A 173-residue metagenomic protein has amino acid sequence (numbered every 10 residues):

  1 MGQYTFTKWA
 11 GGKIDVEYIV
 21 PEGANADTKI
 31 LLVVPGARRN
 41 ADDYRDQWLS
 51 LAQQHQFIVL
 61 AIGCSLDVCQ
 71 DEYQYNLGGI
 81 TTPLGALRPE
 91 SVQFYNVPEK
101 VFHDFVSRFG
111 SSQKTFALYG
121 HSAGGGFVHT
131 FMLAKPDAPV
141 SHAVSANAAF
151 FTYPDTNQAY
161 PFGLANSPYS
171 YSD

Functional and structural regions predicted by a protein language model:
M1-I30, N40-D43, Q54-I58, G63 (+8 more regions): A domain-start/cap signature at the N-terminus of enzymes
A24-N25, F109-S111: Glycine-rich phosphate-binding loop signature in dinucleotide/nucleotide-binding domains
P35-R39: Active-site glycine-rich loops that stabilize anionic/oxyanionic intermediates across multiple enzyme folds
Y44, W48, F94-V101, G124-F127: Stable alpha-helical elements in mature extracytoplasmic
L49, Q53-Q54, H103-G110, M132-P136: Sec-exported extracytoplasmic/periplasmic mature domains
D67-G78: Glycine-rich "HGGG/HGxG" loop immediately N-terminal to the catalytic nucleophile of the alpha/beta-hydrolase
C69-D71, S112, V128: Extended ligand-binding groove/face enriched in aromatic
G79-G110, F116: Alpha/beta-hydrolase active-site loop
